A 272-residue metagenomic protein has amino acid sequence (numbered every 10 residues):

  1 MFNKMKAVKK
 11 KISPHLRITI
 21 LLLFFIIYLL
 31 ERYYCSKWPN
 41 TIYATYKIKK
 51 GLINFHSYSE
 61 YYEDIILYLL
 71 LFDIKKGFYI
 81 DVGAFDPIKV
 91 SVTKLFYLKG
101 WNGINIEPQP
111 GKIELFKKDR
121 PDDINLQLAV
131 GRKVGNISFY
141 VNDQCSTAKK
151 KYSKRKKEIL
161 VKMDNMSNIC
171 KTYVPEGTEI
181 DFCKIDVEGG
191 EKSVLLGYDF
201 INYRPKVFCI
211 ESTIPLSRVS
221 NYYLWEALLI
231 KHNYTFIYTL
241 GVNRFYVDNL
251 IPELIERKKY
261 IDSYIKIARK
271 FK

Functional and structural regions predicted by a protein language model:
F2-K272: Phosphate/nucleotide-binding beta-alpha loop and adjacent structural elements of enzyme active sites
